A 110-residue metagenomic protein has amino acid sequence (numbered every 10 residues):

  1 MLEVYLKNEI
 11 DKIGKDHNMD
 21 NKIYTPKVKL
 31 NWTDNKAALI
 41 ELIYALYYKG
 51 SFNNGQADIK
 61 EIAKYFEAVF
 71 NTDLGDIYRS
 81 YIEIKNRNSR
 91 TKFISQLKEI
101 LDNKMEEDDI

Functional and structural regions predicted by a protein language model:
M1-K15: Hydrophobic, aromatic-lined core segments that form the binding pocket/scaffold for planar heteroaromatic ligands
K12-I110: C-terminal structured domains
